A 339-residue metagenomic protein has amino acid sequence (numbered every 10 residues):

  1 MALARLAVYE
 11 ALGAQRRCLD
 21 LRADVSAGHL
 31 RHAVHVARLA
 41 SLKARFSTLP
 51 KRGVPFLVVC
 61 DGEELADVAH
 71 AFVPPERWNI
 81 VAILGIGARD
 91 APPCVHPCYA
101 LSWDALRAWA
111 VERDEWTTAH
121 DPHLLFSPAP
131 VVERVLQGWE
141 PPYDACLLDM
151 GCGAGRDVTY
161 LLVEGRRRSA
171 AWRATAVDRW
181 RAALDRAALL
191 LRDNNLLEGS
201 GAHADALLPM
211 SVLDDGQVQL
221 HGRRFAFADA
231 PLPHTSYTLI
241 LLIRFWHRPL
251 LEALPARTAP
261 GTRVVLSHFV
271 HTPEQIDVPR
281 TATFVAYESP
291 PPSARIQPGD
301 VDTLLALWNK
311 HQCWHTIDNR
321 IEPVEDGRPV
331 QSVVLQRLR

Functional and structural regions predicted by a protein language model:
A2-P55, L106, V111-V131, L136: Positively charged, proline/Ser/Thr-rich regional signature most characteristic of the Rhodanese/CDC25-like
K43, L49-R107: Thiolate-centered catalytic microenvironments shared by cysteine-dependent enzyme domains
Y143-G153: Conserved class I S-adenosyl-L-methionine
R156-A170: Conserved SAM-binding loop of SAM-dependent methyltransferases across substrates and taxa, primarily the Class I
R173-D178: Conserved SAM-binding motif I beta-strand of class I
L189-P231: S-adenosyl-L-methionine
L251-T262: A short glycine-rich, Lys/Arg-flanked "PGG" loop and its adjoining helix->strand segment in the class I
G261-E274: Conserved beta-strand signature within the Rossmann-like core of class I S-adenosyl-L-methionine
